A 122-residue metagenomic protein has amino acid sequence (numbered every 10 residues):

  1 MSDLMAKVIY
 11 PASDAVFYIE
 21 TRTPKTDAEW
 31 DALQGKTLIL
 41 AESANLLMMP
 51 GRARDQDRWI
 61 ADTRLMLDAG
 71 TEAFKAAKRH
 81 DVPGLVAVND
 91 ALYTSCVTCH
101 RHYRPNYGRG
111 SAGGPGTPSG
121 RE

Functional and structural regions predicted by a protein language model:
M1-E122: Sequence context surrounding c-type heme c attachment/ligation sites in exported
